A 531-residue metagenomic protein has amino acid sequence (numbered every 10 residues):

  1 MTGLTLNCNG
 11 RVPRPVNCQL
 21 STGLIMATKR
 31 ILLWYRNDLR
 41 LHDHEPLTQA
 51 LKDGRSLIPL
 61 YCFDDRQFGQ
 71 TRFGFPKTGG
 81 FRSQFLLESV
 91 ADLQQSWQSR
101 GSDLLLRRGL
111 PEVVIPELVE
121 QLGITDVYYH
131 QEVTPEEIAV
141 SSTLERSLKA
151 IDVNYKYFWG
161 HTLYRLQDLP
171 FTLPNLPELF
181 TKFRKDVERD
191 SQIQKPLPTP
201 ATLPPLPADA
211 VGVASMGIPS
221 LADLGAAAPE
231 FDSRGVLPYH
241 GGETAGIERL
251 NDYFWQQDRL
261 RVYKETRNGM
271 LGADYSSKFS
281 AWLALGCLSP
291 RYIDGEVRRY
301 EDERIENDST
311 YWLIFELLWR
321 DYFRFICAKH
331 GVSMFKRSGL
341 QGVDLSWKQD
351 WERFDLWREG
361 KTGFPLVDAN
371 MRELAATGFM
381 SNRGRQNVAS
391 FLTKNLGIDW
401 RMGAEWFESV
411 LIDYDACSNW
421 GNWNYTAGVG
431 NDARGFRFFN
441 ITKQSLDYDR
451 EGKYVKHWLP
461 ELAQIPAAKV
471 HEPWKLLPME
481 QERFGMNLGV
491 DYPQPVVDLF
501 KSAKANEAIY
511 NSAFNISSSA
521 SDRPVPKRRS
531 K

Functional and structural regions predicted by a protein language model:
S21, V153, P174-Q341, K453-K531: Glycine/tryptophan-enriched, flexible segments
T22-K195, T199-P200, F500, A508-A513 (+2 more regions): Trp/Phe/Arg-rich N-terminal binding region typifying the photolyase-homology
P46, S89, L93, G246-Y253 (+6 more regions): Alpha-helical packing segments of well-folded alpha/beta enzyme cores
G79, S83, P170, V236-H240 (+7 more regions): Hydrophobic alpha-helical scaffolding
G272-A467: Active-site-proximal binding-pocket segments
